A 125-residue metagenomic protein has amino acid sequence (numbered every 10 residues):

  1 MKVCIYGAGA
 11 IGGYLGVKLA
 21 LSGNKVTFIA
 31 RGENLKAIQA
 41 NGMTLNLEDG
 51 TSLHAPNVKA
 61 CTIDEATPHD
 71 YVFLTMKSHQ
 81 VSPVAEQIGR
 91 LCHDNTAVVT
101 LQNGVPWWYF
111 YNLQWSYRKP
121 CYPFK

Functional and structural regions predicted by a protein language model:
M1-L47: NAD(P)+-binding Rossmann beta1-loop-alpha1 motif at the extreme N-terminus of oxidoreductases
G23-K25, N57, N95: A generic structural signal for alpha->beta connector loops
N41-E65: N-terminal short beta-loop-beta anion/metal-coordinating cradle
L53, C61-K125: Rossmann-like NAD(P)(H) cofactor-binding subdomain of soluble oxidoreductases
